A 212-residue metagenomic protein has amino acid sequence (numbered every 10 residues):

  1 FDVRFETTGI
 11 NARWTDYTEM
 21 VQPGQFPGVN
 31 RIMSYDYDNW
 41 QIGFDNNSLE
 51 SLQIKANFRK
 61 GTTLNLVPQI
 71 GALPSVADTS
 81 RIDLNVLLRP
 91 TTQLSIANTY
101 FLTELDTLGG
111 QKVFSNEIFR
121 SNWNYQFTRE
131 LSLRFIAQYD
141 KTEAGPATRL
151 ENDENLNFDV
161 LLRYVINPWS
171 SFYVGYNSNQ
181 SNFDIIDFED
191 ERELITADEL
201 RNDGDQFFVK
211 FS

Functional and structural regions predicted by a protein language model:
F1-S212: Exposed, low-structure sequence patches enriched in small/polar residues
